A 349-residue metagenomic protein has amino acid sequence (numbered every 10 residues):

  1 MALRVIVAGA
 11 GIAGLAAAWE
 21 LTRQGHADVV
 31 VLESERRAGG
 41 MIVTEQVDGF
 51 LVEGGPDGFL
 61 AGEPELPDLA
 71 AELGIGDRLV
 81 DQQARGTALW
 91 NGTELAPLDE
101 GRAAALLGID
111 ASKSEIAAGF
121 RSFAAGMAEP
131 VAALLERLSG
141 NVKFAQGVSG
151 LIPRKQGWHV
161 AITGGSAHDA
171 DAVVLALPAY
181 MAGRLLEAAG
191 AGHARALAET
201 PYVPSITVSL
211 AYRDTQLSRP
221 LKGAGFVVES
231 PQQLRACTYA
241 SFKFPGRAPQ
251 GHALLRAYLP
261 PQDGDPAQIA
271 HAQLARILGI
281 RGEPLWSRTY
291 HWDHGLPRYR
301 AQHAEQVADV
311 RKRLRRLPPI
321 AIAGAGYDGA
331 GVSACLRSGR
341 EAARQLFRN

Functional and structural regions predicted by a protein language model:
L3-V31, F347: N-terminal Rossmann-like FAD-binding beta1-loop-alpha1 element of flavoenzymes
I12-A13, A38, S338: Hydrophobic/small residue at the entry helix of a nucleotide-binding pocket
T22-V47: Glycine-rich FAD pyrophosphate-binding loop
M41, L98-R102, G157, C237-N349: Conserved flavin/dinucleotide-binding core of flavoenzymes
E45-E53, A191, H303-A304: Short glycine/proline- and charge-enriched loop/turn segments that cap or connect secondary-structure elements
D48-S112: Dinucleotide-binding Rossmann-like beta1-alpha1 core, especially the glycine-rich loop that anchors the ADP
K113-G164, H168-A172: Helical element adjacent to the flavin cofactor pocket in flavoenzyme catalytic cores
G150-Q268, Q273-I277: Mid-domain catalytic core of redox enzymes that form a hydrophobic substrate pocket/lid adjacent to a catalytic redox
